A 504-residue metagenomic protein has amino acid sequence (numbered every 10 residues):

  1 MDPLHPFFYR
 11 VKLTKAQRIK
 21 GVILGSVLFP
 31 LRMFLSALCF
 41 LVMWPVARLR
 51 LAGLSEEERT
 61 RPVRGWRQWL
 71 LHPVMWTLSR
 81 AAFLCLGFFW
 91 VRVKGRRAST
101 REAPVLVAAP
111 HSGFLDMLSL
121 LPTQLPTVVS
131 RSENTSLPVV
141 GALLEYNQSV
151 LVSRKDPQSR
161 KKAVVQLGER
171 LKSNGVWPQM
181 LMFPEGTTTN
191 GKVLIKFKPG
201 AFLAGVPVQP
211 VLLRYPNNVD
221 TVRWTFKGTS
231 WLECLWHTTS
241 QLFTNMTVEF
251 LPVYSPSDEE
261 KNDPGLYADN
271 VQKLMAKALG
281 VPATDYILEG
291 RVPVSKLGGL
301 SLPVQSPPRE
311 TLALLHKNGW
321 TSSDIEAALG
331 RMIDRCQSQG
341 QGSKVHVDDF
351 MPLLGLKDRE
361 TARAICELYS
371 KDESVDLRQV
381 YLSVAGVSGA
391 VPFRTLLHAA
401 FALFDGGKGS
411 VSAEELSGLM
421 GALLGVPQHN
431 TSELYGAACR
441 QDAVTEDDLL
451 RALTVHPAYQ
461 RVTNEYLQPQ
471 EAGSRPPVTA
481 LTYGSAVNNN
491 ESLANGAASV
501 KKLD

Functional and structural regions predicted by a protein language model:
M1-F88, K502: N-terminal membrane-anchoring alpha-helices
F34, A82, V93, V105-L120 (+18 more regions): Structural signal for hydrophobic/aromatic residues that build the beta-strand cores of folded beta-sheet domains
W44, R48-T77, F83-F88, S99-S159: Catalytic core of membrane glycerolipid acyltransferases/transacylases, capturing the structured, soluble-facing
H72, R131, V139-V165, K172 (+7 more regions): Conserved, structured regulatory domains from eukaryotic proteins
P138-Y146, V176-Q179, G186, N190-D269 (+2 more regions): A cross-family acyltransferase "interaction/gating" segment
L171, N190, D269-G280, Y286-A362: Extended, intrinsically disordered cytoplasmic tails
L314-A385, R394-A413, Q428-L453, L467-P477: Primarily EF-hand calcium-binding motifs
G473-D504: Long, low-complexity intrinsically disordered regulatory regions in eukaryotic signaling/cytoskeletal proteins
